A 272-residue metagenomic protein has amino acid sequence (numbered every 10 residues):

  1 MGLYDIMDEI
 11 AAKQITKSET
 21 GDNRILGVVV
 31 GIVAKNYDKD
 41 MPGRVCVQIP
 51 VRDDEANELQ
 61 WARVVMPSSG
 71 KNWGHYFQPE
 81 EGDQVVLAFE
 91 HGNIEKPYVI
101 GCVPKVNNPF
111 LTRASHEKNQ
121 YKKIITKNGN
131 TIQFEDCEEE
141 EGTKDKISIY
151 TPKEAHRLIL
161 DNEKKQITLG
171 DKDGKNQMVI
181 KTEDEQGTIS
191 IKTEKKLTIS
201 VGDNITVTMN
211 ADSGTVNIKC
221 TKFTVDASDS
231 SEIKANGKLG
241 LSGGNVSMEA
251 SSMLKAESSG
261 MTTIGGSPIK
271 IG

Functional and structural regions predicted by a protein language model:
M1-G272: Amphipathic alpha-helical and helix-coil boundary elements used as assembly and membrane-proximal scaffolds
